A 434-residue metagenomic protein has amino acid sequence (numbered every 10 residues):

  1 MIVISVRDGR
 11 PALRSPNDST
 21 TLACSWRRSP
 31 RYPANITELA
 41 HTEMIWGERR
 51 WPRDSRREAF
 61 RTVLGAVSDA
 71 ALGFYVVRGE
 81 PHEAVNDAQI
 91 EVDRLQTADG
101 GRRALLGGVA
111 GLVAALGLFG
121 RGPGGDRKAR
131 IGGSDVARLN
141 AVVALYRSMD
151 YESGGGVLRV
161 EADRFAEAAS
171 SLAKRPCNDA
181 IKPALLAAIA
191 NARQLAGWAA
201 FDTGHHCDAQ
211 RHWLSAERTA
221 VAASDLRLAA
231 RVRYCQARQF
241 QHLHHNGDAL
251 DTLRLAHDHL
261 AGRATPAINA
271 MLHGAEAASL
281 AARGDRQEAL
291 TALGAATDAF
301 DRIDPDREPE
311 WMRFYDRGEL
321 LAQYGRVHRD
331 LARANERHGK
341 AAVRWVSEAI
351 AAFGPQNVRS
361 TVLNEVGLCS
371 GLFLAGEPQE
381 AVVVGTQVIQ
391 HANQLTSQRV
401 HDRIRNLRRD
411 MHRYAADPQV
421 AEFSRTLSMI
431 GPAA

Functional and structural regions predicted by a protein language model:
M1-P11, N17, R27-A40, W46-R127 (+2 more regions): Short amphipathic recognition helices of helix-turn-helix/homeodomain-type DNA-binding modules
R14, A70-A71, A104, E288 (+2 more regions): An acidic, carboxylate-rich microenvironment
R14-S19, R31-L39, R159-R164, K182-L185: Short secondary-structure junction/hinge motifs that connect adjacent elements
T20, A110, A332: Short, locally clustered residues in the helix-turn-helix/winged-helix DNA-binding domain
T20-C24, G65, K174, D301: A general structural signal for alpha-helical elements within enzymatic catalytic domains
C24-W26, R31-A34, D304-R313: Short, flexible, glycine-rich and Lys/Arg-enriched loop motifs at helix boundaries that contact anionic partners
H41-E43, F201-D202: A short, structure-level motif marking secondary-structure boundaries and short turns
D126-A434: Conserved binding/catalytic microenvironments
